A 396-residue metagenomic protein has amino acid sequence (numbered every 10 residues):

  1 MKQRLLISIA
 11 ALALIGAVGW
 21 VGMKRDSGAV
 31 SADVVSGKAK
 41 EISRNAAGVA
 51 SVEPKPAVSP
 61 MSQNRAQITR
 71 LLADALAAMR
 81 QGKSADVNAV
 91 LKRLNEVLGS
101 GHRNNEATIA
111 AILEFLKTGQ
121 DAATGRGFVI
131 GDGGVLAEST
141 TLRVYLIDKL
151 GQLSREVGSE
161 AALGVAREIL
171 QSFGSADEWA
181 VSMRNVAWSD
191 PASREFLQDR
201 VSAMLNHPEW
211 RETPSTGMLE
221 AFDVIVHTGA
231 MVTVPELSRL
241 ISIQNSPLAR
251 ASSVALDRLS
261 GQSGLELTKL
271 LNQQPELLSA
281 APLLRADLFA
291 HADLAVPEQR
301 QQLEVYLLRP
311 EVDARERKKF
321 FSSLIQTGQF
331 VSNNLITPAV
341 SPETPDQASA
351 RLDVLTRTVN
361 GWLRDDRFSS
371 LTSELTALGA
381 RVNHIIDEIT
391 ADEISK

Functional and structural regions predicted by a protein language model:
M1-R4: Positively charged n-region of N-terminal signal peptides that target proteins for export
L6-W20: Hydrophobic membrane-insertion alpha-helices, especially the h-region of bacterial N-terminal signal peptides
D26-I225, A230-S242, N333-K396: Extended repeat-based scaffolds of very large eukaryotic assembly and lipid-transport proteins
L116, L150-S154, L170, N185-S189 (+7 more regions): Generic structural signal for hydrophobic core residues of well-folded globular domains
A180-R184, L219, R250-V254, L283-A286: Alpha-solenoid helical repeat scaffolds
I241, N245-S252, D257-S260, Q274-L277: A compositional/structural signature marking long, glycine- and acidic/polar-rich segments with frequent tryptophans
G264-A339, Q347, R351: Long alpha-helical repeat scaffolds
